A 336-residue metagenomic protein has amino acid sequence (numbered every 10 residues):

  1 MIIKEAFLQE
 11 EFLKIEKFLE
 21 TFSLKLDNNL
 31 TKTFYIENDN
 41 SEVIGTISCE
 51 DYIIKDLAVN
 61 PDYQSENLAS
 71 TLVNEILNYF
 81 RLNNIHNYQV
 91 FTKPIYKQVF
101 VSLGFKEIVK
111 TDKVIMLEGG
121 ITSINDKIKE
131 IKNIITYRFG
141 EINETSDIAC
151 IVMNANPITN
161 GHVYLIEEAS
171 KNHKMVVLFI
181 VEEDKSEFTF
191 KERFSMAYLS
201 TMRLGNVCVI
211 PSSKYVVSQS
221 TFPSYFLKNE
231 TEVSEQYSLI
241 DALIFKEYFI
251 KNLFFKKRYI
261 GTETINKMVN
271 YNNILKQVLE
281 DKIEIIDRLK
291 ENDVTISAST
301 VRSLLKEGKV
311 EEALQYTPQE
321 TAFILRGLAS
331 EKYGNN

Functional and structural regions predicted by a protein language model:
M1-D27, E37-E42: Short amphipathic alpha-helix that is part of the acyltransferase structural core
K14-I15, T33-Y35, Q89-F91: Short, hydrophobic beta-strand segments that form beta-sheet elements in well-ordered domains
T31, I54, S146: Short coil/loop residues immediately preceding or within conserved phosphate-binding loops of NTP-utilizing enzyme
Y35, S41-A58: Conserved beta-strand in the GNAT
I36-N40, H173-V176: A generic structural motif
Y63, N67-E75, G161: Conserved acetyl-CoA pyrophosphate-binding loop and the N-cap/start of the following alpha-helix in GNAT-like
F80-T92: Conserved GNAT acetyl-CoA-binding A-motif
T92, Y96-F105, V109-N336: Nucleotidyltransferase catalytic core that binds NTPs
